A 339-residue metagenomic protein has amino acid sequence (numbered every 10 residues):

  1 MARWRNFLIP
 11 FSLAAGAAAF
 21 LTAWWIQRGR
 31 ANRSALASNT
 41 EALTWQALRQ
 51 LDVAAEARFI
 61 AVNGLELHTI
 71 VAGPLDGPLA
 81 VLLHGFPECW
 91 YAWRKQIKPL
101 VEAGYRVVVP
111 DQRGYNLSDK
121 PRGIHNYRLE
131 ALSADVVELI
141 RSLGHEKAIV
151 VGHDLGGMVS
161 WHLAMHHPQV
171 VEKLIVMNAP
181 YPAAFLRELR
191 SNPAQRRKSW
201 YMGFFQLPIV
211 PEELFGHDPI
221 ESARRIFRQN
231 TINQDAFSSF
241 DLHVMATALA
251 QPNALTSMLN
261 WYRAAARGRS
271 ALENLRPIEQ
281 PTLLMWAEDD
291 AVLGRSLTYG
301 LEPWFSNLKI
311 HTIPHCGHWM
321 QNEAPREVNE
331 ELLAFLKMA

Functional and structural regions predicted by a protein language model:
A2-I9, F20-R58, G64-L67, L79 (+7 more regions): Flexible "cap/lid" subdomain of the alpha/beta-hydrolase fold that forms the substrate-access gate
A14-A18: Hydrophobic membrane-insertion alpha-helices, especially the h-region of bacterial N-terminal signal peptides
V71-L117: Conserved HGGG/HGGXW glycine-rich cap/lid loop of the alpha/beta-hydrolase fold
L83, I313-C316: Short hydrophobic "strand-cap" motifs at the C-terminus of beta-strands
E88, L100, G157, N322-P325: Alpha-helical and His/Cys-centered functional microenvironments
C89-W90, M158, C316-G317: A short, glycine- and basic residue-enriched loop/turn that sits immediately adjacent to a domain's principal
C316-N329: Catalytic histidine-centered segment of alpha/beta-hydrolase-like enzymes
